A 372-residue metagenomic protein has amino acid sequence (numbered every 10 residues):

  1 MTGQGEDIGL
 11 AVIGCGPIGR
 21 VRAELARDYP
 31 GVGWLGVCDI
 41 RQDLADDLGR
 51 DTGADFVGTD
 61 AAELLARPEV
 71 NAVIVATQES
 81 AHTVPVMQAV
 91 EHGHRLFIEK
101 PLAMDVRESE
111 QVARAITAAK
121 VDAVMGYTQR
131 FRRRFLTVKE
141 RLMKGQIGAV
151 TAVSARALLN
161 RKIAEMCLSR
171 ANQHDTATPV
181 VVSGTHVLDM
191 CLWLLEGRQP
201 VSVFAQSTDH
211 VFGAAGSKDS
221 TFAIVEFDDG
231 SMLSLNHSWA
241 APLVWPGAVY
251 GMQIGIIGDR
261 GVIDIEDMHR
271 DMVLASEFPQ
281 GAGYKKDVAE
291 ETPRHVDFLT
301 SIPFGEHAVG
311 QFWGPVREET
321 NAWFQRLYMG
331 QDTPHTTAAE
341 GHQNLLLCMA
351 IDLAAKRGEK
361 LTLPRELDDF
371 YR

Functional and structural regions predicted by a protein language model:
M1-G5, A72-I74, A275-P279, G310 (+2 more regions): C-terminal helix-rich "cap/oligomerization" subdomain common to oxidoreductases
M1-T52: N-terminal Rossmann-like dinucleotide-binding module
T2-Q4, R67, N71-E79, T83-R130 (+1 more regions): Beta-strand-loop-alpha-helix segment that lines the small-molecule cofactor/substrate pocket of alpha/beta enzymes
D47-A54, Q111, A115-I116: Short, conserved SAM-binding/catalytic segment of Class I S-adenosyl-L-methionine-dependent methyltransferases
A54-A61: Conserved SAM-binding strand-loop segment of SAM-dependent methyltransferases
G58, I98, M104, A123-M125 (+3 more regions): Hydrophobic residues in well-ordered beta-strands that form the structural core
D122, Q129-G216, T221-I224, M232 (+1 more regions): Predominantly a Rossmann-like dinucleotide-binding segment in NAD(P)-dependent oxidoreductases
L188-F278, R317-Q331, C348-M349, E366-R372: Contiguous beta-strand/loop segments that form the cofactor/metal-binding neighborhood of enzyme cores
